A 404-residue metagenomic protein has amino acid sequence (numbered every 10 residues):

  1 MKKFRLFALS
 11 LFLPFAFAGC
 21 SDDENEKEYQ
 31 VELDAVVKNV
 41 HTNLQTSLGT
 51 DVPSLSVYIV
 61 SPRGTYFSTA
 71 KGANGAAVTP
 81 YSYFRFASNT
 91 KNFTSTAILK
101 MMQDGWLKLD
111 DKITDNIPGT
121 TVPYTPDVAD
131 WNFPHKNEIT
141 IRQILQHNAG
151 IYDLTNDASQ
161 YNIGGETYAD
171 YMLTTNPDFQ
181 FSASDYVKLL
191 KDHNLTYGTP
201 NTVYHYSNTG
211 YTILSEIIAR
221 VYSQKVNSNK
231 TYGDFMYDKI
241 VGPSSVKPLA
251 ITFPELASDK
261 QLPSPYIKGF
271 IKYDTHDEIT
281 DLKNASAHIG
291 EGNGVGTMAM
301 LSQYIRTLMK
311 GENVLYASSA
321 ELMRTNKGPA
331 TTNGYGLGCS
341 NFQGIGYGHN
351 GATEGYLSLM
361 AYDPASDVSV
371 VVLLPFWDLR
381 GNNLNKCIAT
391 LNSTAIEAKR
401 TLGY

Functional and structural regions predicted by a protein language model:
M1-Y29: Bacterial Sec-dependent N-terminal signal peptides
A8, I59, T120, N148 (+1 more regions): Residues that line or immediately flank small-molecule/substrate-binding pockets and catalytic motifs
C20-A76, T202, V221-Q224, K230 (+2 more regions): Catalytic loop of the DD-peptidase/beta-lactamase superfamily, centered on the K-T-G motif and neighboring
P53, G75-Q143, T196-T209, I289-G292 (+2 more regions): Short active-site loop at a secondary-structure junction that contains or immediately precedes the catalytic residue(s)
I59-S61, T65, I113, E255-S258: Short, solvent-exposed turn/loop segments enriched in Gly/Ser/Thr/Pro and often Arg
P126-G346, N350-A352: Short, surface-exposed loop or secondary-structure junction motifs that flank catalytic or metal-binding residues
